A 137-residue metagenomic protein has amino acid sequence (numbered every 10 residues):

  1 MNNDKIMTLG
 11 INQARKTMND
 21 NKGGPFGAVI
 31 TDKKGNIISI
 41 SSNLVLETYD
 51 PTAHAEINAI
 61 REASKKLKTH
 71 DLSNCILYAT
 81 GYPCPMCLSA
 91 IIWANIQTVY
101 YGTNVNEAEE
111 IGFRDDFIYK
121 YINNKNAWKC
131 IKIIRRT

Functional and structural regions predicted by a protein language model:
M1-N21, P83, S89-T137: Zinc-dependent deaminase
G24-F26, S73-C75, C130-I131: Residue-level recognition of the N-termini of beta-strands and the immediately preceding loop/turn
P25-G35: Short beta-strand scaffold segments in enzyme catalytic cores
I38-V45: Short beta->alpha transition motifs characteristic of CBS
V45, A79, T103: Residues that line or immediately flank small-molecule/substrate-binding pockets and catalytic motifs
E47-D50: Conserved Nudix-box catalytic region and its N-terminal flanking loop in Nudix hydrolases and closely related
T52-A53, I57-A94: Helix-adjacent hinge/juxtasegments
